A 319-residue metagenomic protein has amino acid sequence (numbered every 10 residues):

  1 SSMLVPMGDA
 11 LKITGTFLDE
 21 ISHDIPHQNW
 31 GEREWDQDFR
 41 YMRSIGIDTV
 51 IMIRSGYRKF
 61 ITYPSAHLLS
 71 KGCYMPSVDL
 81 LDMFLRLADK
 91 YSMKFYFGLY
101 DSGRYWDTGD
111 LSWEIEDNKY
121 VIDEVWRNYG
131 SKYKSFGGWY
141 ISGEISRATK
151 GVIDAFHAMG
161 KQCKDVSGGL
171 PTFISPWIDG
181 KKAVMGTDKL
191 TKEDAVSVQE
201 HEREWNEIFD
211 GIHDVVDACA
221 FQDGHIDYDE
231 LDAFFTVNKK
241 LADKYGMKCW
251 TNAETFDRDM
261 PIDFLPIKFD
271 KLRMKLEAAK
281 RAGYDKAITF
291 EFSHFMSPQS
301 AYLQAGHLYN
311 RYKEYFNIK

Functional and structural regions predicted by a protein language model:
S2-K319: Glycan-processing catalytic domains of CAZymes
